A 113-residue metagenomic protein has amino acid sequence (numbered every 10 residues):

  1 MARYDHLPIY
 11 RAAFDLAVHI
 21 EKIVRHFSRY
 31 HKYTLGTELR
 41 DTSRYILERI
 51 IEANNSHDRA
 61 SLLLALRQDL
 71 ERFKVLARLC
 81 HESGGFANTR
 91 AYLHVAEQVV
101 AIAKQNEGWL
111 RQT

Functional and structural regions predicted by a protein language model:
M1-T113: Amphipathic alpha-helical assembly/interaction segments
